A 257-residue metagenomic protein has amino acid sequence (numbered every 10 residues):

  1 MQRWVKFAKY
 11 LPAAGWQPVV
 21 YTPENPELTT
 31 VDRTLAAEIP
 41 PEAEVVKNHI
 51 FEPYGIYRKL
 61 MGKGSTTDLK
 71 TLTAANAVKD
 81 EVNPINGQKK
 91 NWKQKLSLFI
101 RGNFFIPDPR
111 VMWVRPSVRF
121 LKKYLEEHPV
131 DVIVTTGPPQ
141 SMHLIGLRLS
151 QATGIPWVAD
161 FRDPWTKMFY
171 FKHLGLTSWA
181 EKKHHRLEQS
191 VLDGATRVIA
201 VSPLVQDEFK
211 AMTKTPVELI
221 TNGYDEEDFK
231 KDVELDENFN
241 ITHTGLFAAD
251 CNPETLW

Functional and structural regions predicted by a protein language model:
M1-T67, V217: N-terminal subdomain of nucleotide-sugar transferases
F7, A14, R119, S141-L144 (+3 more regions): Membrane-proximal helix-turn-helix segments that form the acceptor-binding/catalytic region of lipid-linked
P23, T136, A200-S202, N222: Replace "coordinates the UDP/GDP/TDP-sugar" with "coordinates nucleotide-activated sugar donors
G64-V132, H184: Conserved nucleotide-sugar donor-binding subdomain of glycosyltransferases
G102-V118, I133-T153, A159-R162, K167: An aromatic- and histidine-rich active-site surface loop
D131-V132, Q140, D236-I241: Charged active-site motifs of nucleotide-sugar-dependent glycosyltransferases
L204, I220-G223, L235: Carbohydrate-associated surface elements
D225-W257: Conserved catalytic-core segment of nucleotide-activated headgroup transferases in glycan assembly
